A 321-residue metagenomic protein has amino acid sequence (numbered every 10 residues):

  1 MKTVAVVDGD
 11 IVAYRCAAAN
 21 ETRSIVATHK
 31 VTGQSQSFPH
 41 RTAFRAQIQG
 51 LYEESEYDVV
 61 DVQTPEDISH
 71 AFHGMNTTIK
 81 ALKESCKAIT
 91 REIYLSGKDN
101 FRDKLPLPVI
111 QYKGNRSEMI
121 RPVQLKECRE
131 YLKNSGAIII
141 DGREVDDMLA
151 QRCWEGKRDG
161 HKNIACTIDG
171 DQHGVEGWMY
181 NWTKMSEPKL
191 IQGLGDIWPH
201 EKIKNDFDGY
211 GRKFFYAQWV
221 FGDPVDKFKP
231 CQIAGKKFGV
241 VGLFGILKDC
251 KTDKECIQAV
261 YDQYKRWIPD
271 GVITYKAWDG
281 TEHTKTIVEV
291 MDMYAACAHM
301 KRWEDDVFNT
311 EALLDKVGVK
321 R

Functional and structural regions predicted by a protein language model:
M1-K2, V288: Extreme N-terminus of proteins, especially the signal/transit-peptide cleavage junction and the first residues
K2-K162, C166, G177-S186, L190-Q192: Noncatalytic, basic helical substrate-engagement surface that gates or grips nucleic-acid strands
G33, K320-R321: Short amphipathic alpha-helical patches
A88, Q111-K320: Extended two-metal-dependent nuclease catalytic cores across DNA- and RNA-processing enzymes
